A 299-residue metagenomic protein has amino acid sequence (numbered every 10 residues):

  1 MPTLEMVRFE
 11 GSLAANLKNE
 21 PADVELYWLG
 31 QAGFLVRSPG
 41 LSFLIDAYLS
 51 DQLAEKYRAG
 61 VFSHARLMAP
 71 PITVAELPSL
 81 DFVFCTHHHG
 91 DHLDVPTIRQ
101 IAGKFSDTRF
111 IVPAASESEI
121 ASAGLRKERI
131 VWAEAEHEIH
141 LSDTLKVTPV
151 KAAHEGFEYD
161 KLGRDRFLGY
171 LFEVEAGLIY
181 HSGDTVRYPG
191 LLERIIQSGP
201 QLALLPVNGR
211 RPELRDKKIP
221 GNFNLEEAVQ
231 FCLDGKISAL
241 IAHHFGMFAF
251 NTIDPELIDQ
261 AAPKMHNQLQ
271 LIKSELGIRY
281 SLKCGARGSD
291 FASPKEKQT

Functional and structural regions predicted by a protein language model:
P2-P21, V112-G177, A261-C284, A292: Metallo-beta-lactamase
G11-K18, L41-C85, P96-Q100, F157 (+1 more regions): Pre-active-site segment of Zn-dependent metallo-hydrolases
A22, L29-R37, H140-Q201, I219 (+1 more regions): Catalytic core of the metallo-beta-lactamase
V36, D46, H87, D94 (+6 more regions): Divalent metal-coordination and catalytic microenvironments
L41-F43, D81-F82, R109, G177-I179 (+2 more regions): Structural motif
Q52, H89-L93, E117-E119, H137-H140 (+5 more regions): Active-site environment of divalent metal-dependent phosphoester hydrolases
Q52-R58, A65, P71-I139: Active-site HxH/HxHxD metal-binding segment of metal-dependent hydrolases
R66, R109-I111, A115, V186-L276: Cap/insert and terminal regions of metallo-dependent hydrolase folds
